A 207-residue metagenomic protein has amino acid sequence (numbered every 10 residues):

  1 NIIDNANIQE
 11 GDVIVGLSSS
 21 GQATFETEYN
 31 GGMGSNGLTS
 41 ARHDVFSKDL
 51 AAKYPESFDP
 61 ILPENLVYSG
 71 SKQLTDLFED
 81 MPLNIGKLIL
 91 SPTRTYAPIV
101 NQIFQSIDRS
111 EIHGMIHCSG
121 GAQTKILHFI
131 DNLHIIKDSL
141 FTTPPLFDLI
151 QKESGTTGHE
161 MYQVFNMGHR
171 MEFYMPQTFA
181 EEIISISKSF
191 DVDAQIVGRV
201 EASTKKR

Functional and structural regions predicted by a protein language model:
N1-R207: Helix-biased detector of long, well-ordered alpha-helical tracts
